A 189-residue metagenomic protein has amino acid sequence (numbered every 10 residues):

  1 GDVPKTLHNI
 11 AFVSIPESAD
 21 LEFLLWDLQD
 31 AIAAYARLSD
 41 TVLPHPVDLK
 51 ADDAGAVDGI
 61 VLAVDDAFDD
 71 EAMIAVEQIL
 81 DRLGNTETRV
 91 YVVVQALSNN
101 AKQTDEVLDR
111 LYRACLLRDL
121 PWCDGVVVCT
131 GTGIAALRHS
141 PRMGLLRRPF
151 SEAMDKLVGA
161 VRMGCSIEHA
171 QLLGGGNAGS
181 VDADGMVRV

Functional and structural regions predicted by a protein language model:
G1-H8, I74-Q78: Short N-terminal or domain-adjacent regulatory/targeting segments
P4-S14, D40-T41, D58-V61, E87-V93 (+1 more regions): Hydrophobic beta-strand segments of well-ordered beta-sheets in folded domains
T6-T41: Short, charged N-terminal beta->alpha structural module
L28-S39, I79-L83, L111-D119, M154-C165: Hydrophobic, Leu/Ile/Phe/Ala-enriched alpha-helical segments that form helix-helix packing faces
V42-L49: Metallocofactor- and cofactor-centric catalytic cores in central/energy metabolism, strongly enriched
A51-D119: Helix-loop-strand module that forms the ligand-binding subsite of alpha/beta enzymes
L120-A135: Mobile beta-alpha loop/short-helix "lid" or hinge segments that flank ligand
G131-V189: Glycine-rich phosphate/pyrophosphate-binding loop and the adjoining helix
